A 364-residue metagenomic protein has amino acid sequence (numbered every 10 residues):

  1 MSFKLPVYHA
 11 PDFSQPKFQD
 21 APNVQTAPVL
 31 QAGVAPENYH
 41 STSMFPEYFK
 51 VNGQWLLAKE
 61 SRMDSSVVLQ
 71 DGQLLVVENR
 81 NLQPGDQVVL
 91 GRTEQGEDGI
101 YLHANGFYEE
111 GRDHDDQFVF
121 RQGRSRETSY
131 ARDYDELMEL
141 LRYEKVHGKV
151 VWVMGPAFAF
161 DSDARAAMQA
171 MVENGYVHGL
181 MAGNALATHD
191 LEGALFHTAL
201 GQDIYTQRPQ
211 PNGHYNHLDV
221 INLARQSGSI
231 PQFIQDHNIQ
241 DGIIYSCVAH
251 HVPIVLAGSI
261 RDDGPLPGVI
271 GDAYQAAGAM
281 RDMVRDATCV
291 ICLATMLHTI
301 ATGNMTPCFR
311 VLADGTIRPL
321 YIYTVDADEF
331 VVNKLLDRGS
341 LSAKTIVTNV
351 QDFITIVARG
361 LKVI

Functional and structural regions predicted by a protein language model:
M1-Q83: Long terminal accessory regions outside catalytic cores
Q83-G91: Loop/turn positions that initiate beta-strands
E94-Q95, M154-S162, A185-T188, D262-D263 (+1 more regions): Gly/Ser/Thr-rich loops at beta-strand to alpha-helix junctions that form or flank small-molecule/cofactor-binding
I100-A104, S162-A167, D190-F196, L266-V269 (+2 more regions): Short acidic, glycine/serine/threonine-rich loops at helix termini
E110-S125, N222-Q226: Gly-rich Lys/Arg/Thr-decorated short loops/hinges at beta-loop-alpha junctions or inter-strand turns that position
D135-V150, M171, C247, D282-A287: Glycine-rich phosphate/diphosphate-binding loops that line cofactor/substrate pockets in enzymes
V150, V172, V177-L223, C292: Active-site histidine-anchored catalytic micro-motif
I204-I254, S259-V290, T295-I364: C-terminal functional extensions of proteins
